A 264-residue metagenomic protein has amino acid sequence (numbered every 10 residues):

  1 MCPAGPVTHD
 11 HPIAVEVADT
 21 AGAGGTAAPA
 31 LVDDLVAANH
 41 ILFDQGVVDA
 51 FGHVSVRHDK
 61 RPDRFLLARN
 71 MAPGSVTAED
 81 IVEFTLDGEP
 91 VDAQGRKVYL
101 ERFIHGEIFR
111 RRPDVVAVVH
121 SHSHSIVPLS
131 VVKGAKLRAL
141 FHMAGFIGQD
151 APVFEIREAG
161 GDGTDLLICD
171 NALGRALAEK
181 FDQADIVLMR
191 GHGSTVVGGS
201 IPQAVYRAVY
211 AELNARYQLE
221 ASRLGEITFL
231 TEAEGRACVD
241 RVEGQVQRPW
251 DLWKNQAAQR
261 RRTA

Functional and structural regions predicted by a protein language model:
C2-A264: Glycine-rich flexible loops
